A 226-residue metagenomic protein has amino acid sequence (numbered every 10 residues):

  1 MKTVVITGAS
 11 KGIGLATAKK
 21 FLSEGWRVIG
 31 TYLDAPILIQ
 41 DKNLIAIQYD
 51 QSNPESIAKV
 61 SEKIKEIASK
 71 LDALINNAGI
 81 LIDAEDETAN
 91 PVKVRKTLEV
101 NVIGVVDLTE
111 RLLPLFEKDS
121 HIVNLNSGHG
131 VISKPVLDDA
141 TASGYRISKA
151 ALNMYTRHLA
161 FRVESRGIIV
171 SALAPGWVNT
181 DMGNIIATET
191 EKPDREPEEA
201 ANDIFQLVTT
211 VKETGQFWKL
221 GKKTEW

Functional and structural regions predicted by a protein language model:
S10, G14-K19: N-terminal Rossmann NAD(P)H-binding glycine-rich loop of SDR-like oxidoreductase domains
E24-L38: Conserved glycine-rich Rossmann-like NAD(P)H-binding loop of the short-chain dehydrogenase/reductase
K42-E55: Rossmann-fold cofactor-recognition segment
K59-K63, E85, V92-E99: Active-site Tyr-X3-Lys motif and surrounding loop/helix of classical short-chain dehydrogenase/reductase
N77-D83: Conserved NAD(P)H cofactor-binding loop of Rossmann-fold oxidoreductase domains
E87-P91, R95, K118-S165: Catalytic loop of short-chain dehydrogenase/reductase
S165, A172, A187-W226: C-terminal helical subdomain
